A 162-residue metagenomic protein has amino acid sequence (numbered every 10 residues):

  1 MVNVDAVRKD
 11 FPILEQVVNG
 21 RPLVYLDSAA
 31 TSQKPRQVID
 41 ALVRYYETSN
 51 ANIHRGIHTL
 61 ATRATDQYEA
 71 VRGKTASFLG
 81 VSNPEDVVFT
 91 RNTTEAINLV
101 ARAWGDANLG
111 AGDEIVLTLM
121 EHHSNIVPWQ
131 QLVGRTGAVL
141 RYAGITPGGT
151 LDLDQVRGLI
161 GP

Functional and structural regions predicted by a protein language model:
M1-P162: Pyridoxal 5′-phosphate
